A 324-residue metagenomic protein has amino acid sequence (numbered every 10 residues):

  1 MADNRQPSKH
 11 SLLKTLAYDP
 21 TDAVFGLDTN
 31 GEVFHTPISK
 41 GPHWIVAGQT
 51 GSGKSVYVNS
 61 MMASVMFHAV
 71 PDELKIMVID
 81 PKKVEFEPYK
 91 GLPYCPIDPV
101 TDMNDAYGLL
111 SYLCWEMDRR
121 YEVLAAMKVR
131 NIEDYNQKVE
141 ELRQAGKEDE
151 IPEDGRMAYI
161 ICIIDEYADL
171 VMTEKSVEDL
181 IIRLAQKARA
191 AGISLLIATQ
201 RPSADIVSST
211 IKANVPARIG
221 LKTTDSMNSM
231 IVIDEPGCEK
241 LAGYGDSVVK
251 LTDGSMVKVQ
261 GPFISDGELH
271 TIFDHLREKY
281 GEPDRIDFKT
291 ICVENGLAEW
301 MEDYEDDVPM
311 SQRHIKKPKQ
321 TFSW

Functional and structural regions predicted by a protein language model:
A2-N131, P152-T223, M227-L241, V248-K258 (+3 more regions): P-loop NTPase catalytic phosphate-binding loop
L110, V129-G146: Short glycine-rich substrate-engagement loop in P-loop NTPases that contacts/grips substrate
E116, K138, H275, K279 (+1 more regions): Residues that form generic nucleotide/phosphate-binding pockets
E141-L142, P216-A217, D287-F288: Short alpha-helix boundary/capping motifs
K147-I151: Low-complexity, polar-biased intrinsically disordered regions enriched in Pro/Ser/Thr/Gly
I286-N295: Long, charged amphipathic helices and adjacent flexible linkers at domain junctions
N295-W324: Terminal-proximal interaction/regulatory segments of ATP-powered molecular machines
